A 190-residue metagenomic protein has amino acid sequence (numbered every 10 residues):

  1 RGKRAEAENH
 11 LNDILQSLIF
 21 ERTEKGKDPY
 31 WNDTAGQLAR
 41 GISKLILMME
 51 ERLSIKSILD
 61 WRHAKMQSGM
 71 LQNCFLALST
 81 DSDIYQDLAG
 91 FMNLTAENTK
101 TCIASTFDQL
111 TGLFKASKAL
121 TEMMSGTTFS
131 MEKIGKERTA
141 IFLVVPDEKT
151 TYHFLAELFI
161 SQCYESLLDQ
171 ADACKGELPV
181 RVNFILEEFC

Functional and structural regions predicted by a protein language model:
R1-C190: P-loop NTPase motor domains
